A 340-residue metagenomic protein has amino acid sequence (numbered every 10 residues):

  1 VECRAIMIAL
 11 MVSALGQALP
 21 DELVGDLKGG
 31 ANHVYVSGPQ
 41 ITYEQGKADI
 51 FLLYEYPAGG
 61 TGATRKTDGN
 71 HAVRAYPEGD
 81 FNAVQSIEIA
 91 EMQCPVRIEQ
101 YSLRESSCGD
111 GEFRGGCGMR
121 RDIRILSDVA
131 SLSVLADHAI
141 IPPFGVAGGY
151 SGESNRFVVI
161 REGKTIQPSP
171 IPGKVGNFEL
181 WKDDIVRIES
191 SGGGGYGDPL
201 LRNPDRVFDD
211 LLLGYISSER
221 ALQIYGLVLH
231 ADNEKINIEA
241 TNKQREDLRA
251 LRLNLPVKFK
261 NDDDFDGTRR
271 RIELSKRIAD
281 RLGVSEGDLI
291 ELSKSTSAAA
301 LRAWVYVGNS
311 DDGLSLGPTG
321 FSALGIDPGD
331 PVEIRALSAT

Functional and structural regions predicted by a protein language model:
V1-N254: Glycine/proline-enriched, intrinsically flexible loops and inter-domain linkers
C117-G118, S293-L301: Short coil-to-beta-strand transition motifs
E153-R156, E219-R220, S322-A323, E333-L337: Short C-terminal domain-edge/linker segments immediately following a structured domain
R161-E162, I334-T340: Short beta-strand-to-coil "C-cap" segments at the C-terminal boundary of structured domains/repeats, marking
S169, G193-R202, S297-Y306, A339-T340: Short, Lys/Arg- and Gly-enriched loop/turn segments at beta-strand edges
E189-G193, S295, T319, L337: Short, loop-centered acidic/histidine patches that primarily coordinate divalent metals
P256-S293, R302-R335: Short beta-strand-centered segments at strand-helix junctions
